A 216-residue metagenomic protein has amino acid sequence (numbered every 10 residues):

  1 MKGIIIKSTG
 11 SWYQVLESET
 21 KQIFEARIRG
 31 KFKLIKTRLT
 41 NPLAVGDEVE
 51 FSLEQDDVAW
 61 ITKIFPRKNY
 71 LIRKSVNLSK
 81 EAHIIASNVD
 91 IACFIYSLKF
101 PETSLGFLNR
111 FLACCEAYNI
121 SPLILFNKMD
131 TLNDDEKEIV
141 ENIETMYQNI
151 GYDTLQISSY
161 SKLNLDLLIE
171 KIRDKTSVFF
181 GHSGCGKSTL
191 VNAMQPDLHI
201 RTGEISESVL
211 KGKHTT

Functional and structural regions predicted by a protein language model:
M1-L105: N-terminal accessory targeting/assembly segments
N88-Y96, N119-M129, Y147-Q156: Conserved beta-strand/loop subsegment of P-loop NTPase cores
G106-S121: Histidine-anchored nucleotide/phosphate-binding helix
K128, H182, E204: Walker B catalytic acidic pair
T131-C185: Canonical P-loop GTPase G-domain recognition
S183, S188-T189, A193: Walker A/P-loop
P196-T216: Switch I (effector-binding) loop of TRAFAC-class P-loop GTPase G-domains
